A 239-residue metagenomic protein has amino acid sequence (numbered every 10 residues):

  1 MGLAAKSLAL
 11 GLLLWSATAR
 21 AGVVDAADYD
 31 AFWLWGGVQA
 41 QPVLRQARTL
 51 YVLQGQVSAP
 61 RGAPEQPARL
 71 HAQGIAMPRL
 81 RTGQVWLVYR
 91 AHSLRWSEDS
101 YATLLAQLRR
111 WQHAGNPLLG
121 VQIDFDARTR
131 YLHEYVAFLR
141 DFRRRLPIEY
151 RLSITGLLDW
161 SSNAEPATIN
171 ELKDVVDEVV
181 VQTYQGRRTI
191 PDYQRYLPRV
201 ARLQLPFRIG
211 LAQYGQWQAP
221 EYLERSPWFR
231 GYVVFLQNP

Functional and structural regions predicted by a protein language model:
M1-K6: Positively charged n-region of N-terminal signal peptides that target proteins for export
S7-S16: Bacterial N-terminal signal peptides
A19-P239: Secreted glycan hydrolases and related glycan-binding modules that recognize and/or cleave
